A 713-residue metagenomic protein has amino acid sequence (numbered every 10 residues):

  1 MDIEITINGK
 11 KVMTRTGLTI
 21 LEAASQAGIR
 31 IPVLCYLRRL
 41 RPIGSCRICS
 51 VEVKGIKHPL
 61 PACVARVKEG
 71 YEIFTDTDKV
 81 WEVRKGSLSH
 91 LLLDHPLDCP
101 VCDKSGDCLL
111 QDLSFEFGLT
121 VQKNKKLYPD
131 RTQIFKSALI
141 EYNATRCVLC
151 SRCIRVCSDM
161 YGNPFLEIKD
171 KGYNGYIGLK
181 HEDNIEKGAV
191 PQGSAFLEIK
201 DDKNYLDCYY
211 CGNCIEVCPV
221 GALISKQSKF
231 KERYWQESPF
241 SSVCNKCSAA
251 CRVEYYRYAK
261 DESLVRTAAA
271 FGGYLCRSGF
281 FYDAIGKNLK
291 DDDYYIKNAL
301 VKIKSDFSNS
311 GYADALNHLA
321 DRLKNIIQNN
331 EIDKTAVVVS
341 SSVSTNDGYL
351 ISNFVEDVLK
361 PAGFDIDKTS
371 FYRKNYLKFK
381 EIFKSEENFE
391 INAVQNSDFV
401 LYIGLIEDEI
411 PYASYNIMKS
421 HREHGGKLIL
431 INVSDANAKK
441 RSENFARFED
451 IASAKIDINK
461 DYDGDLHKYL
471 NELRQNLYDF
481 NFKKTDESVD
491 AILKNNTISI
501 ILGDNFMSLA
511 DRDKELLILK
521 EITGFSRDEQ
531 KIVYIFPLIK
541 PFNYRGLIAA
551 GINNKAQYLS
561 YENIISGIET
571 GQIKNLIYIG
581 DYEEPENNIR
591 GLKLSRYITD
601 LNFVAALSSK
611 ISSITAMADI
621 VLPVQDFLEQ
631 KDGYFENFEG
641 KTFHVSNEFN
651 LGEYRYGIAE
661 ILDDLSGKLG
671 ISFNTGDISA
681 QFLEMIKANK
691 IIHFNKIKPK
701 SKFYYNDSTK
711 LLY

Functional and structural regions predicted by a protein language model:
M1-L18, E22-S25, L37, E52-I56 (+4 more regions): N-terminal export/assembly segments and adjacent metallocofactor-ligating motifs of anaerobic energy-metabolism
A23, I31-P32: Protein-protein interaction/assembly regions in multi-subunit complexes
L34-P42: Serine/threonine-rich, repeat-prone extracellular segments and beta-strand-based repeat modules of secreted/surface
C49, C63, S151: Acidic, glycine-enriched active-site microenvironments
C49-K54, A606: Glycine-rich beta-alpha loop elements in corrinoid/cobalamin-binding modules across cobalamin-dependent enzymes
R66-V67: Periplasmic N-terminal soluble interaction domains immediately after the signal peptide in Gram-negative
I296, K368-K690: Non-catalytic alpha/beta scaffold blocks inside enzyme catalytic domains
I691-Y713: Long, compositionally biased stretches
